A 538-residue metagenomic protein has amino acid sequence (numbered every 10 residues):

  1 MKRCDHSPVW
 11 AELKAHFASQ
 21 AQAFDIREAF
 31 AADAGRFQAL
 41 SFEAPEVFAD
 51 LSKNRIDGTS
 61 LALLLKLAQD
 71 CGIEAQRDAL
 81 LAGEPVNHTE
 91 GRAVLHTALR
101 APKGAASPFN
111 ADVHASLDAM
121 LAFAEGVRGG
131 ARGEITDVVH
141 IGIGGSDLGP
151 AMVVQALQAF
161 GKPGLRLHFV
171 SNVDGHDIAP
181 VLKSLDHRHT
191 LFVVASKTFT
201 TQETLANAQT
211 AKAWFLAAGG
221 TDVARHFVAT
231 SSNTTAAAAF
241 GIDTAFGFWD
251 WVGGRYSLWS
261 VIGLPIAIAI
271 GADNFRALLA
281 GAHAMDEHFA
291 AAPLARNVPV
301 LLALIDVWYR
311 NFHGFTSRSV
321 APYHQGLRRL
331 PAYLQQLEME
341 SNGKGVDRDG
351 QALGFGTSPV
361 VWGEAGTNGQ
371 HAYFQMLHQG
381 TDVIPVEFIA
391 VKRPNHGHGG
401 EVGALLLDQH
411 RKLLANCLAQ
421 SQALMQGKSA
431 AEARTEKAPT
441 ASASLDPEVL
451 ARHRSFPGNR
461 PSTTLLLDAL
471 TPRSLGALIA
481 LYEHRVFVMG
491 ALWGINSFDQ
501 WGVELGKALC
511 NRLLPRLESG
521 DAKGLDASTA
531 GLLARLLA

Functional and structural regions predicted by a protein language model:
D5-A131, T136, L405-L414, L418-L445 (+2 more regions): Extended, charge-enriched "interface" segments that sit outside catalytic cores
P8, A32-G35, R55, T59 (+17 more regions): Conserved active-site and cofactor/substrate-binding residues in soluble primary-metabolism enzymes
T97-F109, Q158-L165, A352-G354: Gly-rich Lys/Arg/Thr-decorated short loops/hinges at beta-loop-alpha junctions or inter-strand turns that position
L121-A292: Glycine-rich phosphate-binding loops that contact phosphosugars or nucleotide phosphates
T136-G142, F192-T198, S317-H324, V360-V361 (+1 more regions): Short glycine-rich or small-residue beta-strand-to-loop segments that form or flank ligand, phosphate, metal/Fe-S
W214-G399, L505-L514, E518-A538: Active-site phosphate/pyrophosphate-binding segments
G356, V360-A469: Helicase-primase coupling helices
A443-S444, F456-R460, L467-W493, F498 (+4 more regions): C-terminal accessory domains/tails appended to large, multi-domain proteins
